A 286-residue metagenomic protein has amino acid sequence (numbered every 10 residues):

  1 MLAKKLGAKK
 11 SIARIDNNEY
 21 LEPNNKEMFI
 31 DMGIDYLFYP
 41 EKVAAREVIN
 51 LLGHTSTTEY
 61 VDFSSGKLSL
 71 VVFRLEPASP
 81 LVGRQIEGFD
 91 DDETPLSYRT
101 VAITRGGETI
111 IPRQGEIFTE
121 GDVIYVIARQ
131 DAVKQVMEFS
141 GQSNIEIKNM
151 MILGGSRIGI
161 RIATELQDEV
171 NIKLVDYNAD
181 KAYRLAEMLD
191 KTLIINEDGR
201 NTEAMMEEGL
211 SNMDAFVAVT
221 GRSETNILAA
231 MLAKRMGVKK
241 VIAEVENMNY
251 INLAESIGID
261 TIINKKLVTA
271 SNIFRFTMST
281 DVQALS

Functional and structural regions predicted by a protein language model:
M1-S286: Cytosolic regulatory regions of ion transport systems
